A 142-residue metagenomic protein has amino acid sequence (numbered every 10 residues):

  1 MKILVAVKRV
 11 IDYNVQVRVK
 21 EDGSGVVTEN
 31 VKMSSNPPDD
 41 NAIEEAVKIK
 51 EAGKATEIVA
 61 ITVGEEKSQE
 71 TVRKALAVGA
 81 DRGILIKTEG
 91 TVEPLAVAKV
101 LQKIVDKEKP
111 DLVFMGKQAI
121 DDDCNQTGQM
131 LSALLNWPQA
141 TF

Functional and structural regions predicted by a protein language model:
M1-F142: N-terminal glycine-rich FAD/FM-binding segment characteristic of electron-transfer flavoproteins
